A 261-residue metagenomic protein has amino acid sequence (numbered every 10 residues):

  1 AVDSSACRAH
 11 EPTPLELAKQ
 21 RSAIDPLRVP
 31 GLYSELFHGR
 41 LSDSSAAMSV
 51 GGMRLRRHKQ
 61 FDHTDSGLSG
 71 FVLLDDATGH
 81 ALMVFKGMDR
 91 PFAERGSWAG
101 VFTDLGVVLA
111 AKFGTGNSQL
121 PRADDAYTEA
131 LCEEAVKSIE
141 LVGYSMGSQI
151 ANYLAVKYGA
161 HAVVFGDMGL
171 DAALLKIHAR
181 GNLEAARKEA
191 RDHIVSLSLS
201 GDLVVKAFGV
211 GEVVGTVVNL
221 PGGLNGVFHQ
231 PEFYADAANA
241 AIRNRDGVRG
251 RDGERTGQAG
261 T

Functional and structural regions predicted by a protein language model:
A1-P12, E16, D65-L68, G79 (+1 more regions): Cys-dependent protein tyrosine phosphatase-like superfamily
A1-T64: Long, non-catalytic terminal segments
R40-E140, H161, M168-L170, L175-I177: A conserved cap/lid and substrate-binding interface adjacent to the catalytic center of lipid-processing enzymes
A77-H80, A135, A160-T261: Serine hydrolase/lipase
V142-G147, A151: Gly/Ala-rich beta-loop-alpha elbow adjacent to hydrolase catalytic centers
I150-L154, A173-K176: A short acidic (Asp/Glu
Y153-H161: Short, surface-exposed basic-aromatic patches at helix termini and helix-loop junctions that form
